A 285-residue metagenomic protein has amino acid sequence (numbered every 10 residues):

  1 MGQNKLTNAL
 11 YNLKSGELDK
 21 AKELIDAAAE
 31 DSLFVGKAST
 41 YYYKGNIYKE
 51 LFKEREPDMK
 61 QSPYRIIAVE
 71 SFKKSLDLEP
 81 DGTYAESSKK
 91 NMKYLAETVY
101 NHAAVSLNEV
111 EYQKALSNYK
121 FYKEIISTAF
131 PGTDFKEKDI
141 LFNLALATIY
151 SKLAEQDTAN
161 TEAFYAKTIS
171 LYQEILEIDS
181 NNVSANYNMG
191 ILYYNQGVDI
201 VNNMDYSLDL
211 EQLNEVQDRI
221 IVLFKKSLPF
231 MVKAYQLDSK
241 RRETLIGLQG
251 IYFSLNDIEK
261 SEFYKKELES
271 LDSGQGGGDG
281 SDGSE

Functional and structural regions predicted by a protein language model:
G2-I66, K73, S88, L95: Start-of-domain marker
A28-A38, K74-M92, E124-I140, Q156 (+2 more regions): Flexible helix-coil transition and linker loops at the boundaries of alpha-helical arrays
I47-N101, V105-V110, T128, S151-S170 (+1 more regions): Short coil/linker segments at helix-helix boundaries
N202-P229, K233-E285: Terminal, low-structured helical/coil segments at or just beyond the last alpha-helical repeat
